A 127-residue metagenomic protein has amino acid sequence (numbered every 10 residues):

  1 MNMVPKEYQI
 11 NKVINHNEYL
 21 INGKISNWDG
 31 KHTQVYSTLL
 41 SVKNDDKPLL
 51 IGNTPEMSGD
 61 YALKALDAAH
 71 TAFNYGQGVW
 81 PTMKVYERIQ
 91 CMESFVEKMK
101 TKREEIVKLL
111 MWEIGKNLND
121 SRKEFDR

Functional and structural regions predicted by a protein language model:
M1-I51: Hydrophobic face of amphipathic alpha-helices that form TPR/SEL1-like repeat modules and related alpha-solenoid
S41-R127: Glycine-rich loop-to-alpha-helix module at the N-terminal edge of alpha/beta enzyme cores
